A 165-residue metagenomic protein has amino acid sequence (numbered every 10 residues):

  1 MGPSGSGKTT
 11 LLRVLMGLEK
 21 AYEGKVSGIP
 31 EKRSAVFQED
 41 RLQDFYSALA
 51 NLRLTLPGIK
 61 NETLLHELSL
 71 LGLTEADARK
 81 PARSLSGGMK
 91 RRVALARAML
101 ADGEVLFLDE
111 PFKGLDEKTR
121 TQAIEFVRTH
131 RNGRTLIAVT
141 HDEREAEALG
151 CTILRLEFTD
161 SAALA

Functional and structural regions predicted by a protein language model:
M16: Helix-to-loop junction immediately C-terminal to a conserved catalytic motif
F45-I59, T63: Q-loop/switch helix immediately C-terminal to the Walker
N61-D77: Conserved ABC ATPase "signature" region
P81-L85, M89: Conserved ABC ATPase signature
L95: Hydrophobic anchor residue at the start of the ABC signature
D109, D116: ABC-family nucleotide-binding domains
G133-T140: Conserved H-loop
